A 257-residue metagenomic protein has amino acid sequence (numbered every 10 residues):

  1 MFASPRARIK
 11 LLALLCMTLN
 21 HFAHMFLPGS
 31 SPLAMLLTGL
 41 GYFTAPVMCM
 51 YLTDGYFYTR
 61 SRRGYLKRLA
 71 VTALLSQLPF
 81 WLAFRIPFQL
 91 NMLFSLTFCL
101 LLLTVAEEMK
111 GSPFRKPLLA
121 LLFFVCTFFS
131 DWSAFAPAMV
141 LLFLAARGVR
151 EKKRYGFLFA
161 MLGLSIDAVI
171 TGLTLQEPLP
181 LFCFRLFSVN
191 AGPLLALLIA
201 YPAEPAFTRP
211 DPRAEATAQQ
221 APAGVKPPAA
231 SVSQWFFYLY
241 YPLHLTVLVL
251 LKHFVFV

Functional and structural regions predicted by a protein language model:
M1-V257: Alpha-helical transmembrane segments and their immediate juxtamembrane cytosolic regions
